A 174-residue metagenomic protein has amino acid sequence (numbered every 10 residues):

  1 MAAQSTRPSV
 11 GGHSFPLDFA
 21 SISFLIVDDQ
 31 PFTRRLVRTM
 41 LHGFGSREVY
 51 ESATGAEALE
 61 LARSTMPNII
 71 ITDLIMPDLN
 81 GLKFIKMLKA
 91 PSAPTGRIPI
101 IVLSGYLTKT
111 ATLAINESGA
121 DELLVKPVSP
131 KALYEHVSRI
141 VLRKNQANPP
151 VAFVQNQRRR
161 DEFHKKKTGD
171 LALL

Functional and structural regions predicted by a protein language model:
P8-L17, S138-L174: CheY-like receiver
P31-Y50: Two-component/phosphorelay signaling modules centered on CheY-like receiver
R38, K83, G96, L107-L123 (+3 more regions): Alpha4 helix (beta4-alpha4-beta5 surface) of REC/receiver domains from two-component response regulators
E51-I69: Acidic, metal-coordinating helix/loop segments flanking the phosphotransfer/catalytic sites of two-component signaling
T54-E57, N80-K86: Acidic catalytic/metal-coordinating carboxylates
M76: Receiver (REC) domain active-site loop signature in two-component systems and cognate sites in sensor histidine kinases
K126: A Lys-centered signature of the CheY-like receiver
